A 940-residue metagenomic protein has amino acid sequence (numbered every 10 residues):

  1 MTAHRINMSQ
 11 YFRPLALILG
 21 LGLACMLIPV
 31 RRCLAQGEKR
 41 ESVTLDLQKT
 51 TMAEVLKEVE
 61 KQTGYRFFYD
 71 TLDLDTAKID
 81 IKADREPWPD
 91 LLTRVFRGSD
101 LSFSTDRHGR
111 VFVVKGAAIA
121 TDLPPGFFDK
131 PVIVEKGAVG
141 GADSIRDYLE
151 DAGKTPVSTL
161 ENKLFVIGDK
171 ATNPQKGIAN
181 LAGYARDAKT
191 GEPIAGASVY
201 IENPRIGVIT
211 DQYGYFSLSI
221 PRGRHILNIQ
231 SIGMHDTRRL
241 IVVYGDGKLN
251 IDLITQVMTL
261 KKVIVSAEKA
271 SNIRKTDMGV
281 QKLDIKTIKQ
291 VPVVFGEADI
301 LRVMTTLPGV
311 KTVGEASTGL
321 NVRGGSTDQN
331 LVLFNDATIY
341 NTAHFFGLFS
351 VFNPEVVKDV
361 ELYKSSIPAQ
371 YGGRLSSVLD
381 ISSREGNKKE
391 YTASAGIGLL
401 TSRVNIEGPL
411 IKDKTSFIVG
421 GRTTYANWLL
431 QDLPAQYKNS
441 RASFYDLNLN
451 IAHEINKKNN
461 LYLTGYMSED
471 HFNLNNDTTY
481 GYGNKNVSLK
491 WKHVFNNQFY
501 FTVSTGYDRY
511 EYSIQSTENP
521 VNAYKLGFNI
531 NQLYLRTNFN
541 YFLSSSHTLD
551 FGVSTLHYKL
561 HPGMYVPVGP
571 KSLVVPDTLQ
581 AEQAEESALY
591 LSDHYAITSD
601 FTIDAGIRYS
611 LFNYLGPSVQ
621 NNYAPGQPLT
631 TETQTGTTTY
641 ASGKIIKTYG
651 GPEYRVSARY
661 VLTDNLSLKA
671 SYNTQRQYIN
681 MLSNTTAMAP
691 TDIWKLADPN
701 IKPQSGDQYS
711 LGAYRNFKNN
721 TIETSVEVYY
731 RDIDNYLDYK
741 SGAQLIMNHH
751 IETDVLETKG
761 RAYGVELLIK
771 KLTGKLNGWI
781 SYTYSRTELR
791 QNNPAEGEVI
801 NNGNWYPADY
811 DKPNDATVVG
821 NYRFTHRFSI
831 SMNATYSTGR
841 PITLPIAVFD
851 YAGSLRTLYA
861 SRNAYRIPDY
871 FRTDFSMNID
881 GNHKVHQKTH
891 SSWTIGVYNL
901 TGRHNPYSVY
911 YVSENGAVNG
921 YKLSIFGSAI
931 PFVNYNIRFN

Functional and structural regions predicted by a protein language model:
C33-T44, R66-I79, N173, G177-N180 (+5 more regions): N-terminal periplasmic "start-of-domain" segments of outer-membrane beta-barrel proteins
K136, G141-T172, I209, G233-H235 (+6 more regions): Periplasmic N-terminal accessory/gating domains of Gram-negative outer-membrane beta-barrel systems
P204-Y215, K647: Short, acidic Ser/Thr/Gly-rich low-complexity loop/linker segments typical of extracellular and cell-surface proteins
L449-E469, G481-G626, S725-V728, W779: Face-selective signature of the C-terminal outer-membrane beta-barrel domain
E511, K559-K571, V575, N613-G636 (+4 more regions): Surface-exposed extracellular loop regions of Gram-negative outer-membrane beta-barrel proteins, predominantly
Q532-R536, T578, E586-A588, L696-K702 (+5 more regions): Outer membrane beta-barrel strand-and-loop segments of large Gram-negative receptors, especially TonB-dependent
Y729-D732, I751-I846: Gram-negative outer-membrane beta-barrel transporters
D734, R827, Y836-G853, P868-D874 (+1 more regions): C-terminal beta-signal and adjacent terminal beta-strands/loops of Gram-negative outer-membrane beta-barrel proteins
